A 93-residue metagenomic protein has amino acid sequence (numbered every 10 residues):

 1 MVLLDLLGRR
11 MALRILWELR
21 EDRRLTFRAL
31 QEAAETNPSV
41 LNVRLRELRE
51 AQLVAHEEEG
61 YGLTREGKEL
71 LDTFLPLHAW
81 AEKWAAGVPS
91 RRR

Functional and structural regions predicted by a protein language model:
M1-V40, A51-L53, Y61-G62, K68: N-terminal helix-turn-helix DNA-binding core of bacterial DNA-binding proteins
L16, L45-R46: Short, hydrophobic-biased segments on the C-terminal half of alpha helices that form "recognition helices"
E21, R65-K68, D72-R93: Amphipathic alpha-helical dimerization/coiled-coil segments that flank or bridge DNA-binding/regulatory modules
F27-R28, N42, A79, P89: Short linear functional motifs in flexible/disordered or boundary regions
A34-T36, E47-R49, S90-R92: Juxtamembrane/interface motifs at transmembrane-helix termini
